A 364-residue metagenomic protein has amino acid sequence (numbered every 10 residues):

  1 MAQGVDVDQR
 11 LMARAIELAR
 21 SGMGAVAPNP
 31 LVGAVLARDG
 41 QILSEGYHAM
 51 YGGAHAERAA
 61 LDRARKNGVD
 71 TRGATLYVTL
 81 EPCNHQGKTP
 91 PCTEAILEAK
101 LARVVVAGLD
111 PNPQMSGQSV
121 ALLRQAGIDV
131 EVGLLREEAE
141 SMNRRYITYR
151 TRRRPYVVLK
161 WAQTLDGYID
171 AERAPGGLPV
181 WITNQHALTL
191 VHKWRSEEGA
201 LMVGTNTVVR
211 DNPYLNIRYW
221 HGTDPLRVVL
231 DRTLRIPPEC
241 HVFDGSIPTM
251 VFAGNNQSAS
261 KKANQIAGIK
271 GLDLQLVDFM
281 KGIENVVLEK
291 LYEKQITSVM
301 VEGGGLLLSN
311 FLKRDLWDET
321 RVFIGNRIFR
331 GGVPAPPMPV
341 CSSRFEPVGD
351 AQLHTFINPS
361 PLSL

Functional and structural regions predicted by a protein language model:
A2-P30, K88, Y156-L364: Enzymes that bind and transform nitrogen-containing heteroaromatic metabolites
A13-S21, L76-T79, I96-L101, R145-Y149: Short, mixed-charge, low-aromatic patches
A15-A19, D39-G46, E138-T151, D231 (+1 more regions): A short, flexible N-terminal coil/short beta segment enriched in small residues
A25-V26, G52-G53, V120, L134-A162 (+1 more regions): Proteins enriched for Cys/Gly/acidic motifs involved in redox and nucleic-acid/cofactor modification
G33: Helix-turn-helix
L36, Q41-E138, L226, Q257 (+1 more regions): Zn2+-dependent cytidine deaminase-like catalytic core
S119-A121, R145-T148, I217-Y219, Y292: Short low-complexity, flexible loop/linker segments enriched in glycine and/or proline with clustered acidic
